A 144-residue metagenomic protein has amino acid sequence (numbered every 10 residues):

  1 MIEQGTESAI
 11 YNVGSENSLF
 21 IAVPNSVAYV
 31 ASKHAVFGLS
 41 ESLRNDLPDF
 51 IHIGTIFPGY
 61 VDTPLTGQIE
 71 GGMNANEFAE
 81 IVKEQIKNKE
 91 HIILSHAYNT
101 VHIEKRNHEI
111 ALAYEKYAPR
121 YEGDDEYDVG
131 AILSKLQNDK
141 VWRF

Functional and structural regions predicted by a protein language model:
I2, T6, Y11-A35, E41 (+1 more regions): Catalytic loop of short-chain dehydrogenase/reductase
G5, P48, K87: Short conserved AdoMet
S32, S40, V61-T66: Ser/Thr-centric signal marking residues that sit in or immediately flank functional binding/regulatory motifs
F37, L47-V61: Conserved Rossmann-fold SDR core element
T55, T63, G67-H108, L133-L136: C-terminal helical subdomain
A113-F144: Non-catalytic terminal and boundary segments that flank Rossmann-like NAD(P)-dependent oxidoreductase
